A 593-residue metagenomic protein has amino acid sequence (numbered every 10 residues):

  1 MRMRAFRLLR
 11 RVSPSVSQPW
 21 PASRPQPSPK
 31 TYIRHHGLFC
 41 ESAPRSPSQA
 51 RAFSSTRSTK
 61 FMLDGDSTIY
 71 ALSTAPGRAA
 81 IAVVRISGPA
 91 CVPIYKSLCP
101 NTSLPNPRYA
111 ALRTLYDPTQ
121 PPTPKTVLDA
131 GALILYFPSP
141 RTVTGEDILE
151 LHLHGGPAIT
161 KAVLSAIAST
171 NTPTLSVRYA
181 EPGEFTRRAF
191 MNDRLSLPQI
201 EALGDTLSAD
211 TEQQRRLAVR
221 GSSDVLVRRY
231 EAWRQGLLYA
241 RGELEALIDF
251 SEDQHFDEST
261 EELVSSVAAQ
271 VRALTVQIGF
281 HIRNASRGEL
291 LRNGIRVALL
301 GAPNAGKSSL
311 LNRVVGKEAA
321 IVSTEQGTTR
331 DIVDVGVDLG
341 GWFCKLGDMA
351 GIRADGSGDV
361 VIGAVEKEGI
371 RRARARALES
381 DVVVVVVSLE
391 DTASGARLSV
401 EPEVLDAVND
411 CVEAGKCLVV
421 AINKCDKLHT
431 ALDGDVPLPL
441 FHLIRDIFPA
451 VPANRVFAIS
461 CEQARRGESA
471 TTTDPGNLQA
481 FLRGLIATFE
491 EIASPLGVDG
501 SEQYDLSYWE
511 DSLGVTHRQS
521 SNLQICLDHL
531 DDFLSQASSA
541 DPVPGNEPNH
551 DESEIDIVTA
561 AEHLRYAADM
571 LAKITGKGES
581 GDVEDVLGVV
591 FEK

Functional and structural regions predicted by a protein language model:
R2-R10, Q18-W20, P27-R216, R220 (+3 more regions): A glycine-rich (often HGG/GG-containing) alpha/beta subdomain
S58-P76, E212-D338, D355, V360 (+2 more regions): C-terminal-of-GTPase-core extension/linker across diverse P-loop GTPases
R113-P138, G327-V360, A375-V382: Switch I (G2) and immediately adjacent beta-strands of P-loop GTPase domains
I148-L151, I332, M349, K424: Generic detector of well-ordered alpha-helical packing
R178, F343-K345, R455: Conserved beta-strand segments of alpha/beta enzyme cores
L346, V386, A421: Generic enzyme active-site microenvironment
D359-D391: Inter-motif core of Ras-like GTPase G domains
